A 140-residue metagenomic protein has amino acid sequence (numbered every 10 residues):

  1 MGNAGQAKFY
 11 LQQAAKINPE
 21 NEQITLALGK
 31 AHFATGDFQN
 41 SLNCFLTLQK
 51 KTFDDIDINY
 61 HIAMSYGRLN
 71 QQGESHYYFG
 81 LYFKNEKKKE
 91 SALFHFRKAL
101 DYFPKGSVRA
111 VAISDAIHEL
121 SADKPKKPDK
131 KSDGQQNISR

Functional and structural regions predicted by a protein language model:
A27-L28, H61, Y78, H95 (+2 more regions): Canonical tetratricopeptide repeat
N85-R140: Terminal, low-structured helical/coil segments at or just beyond the last alpha-helical repeat
